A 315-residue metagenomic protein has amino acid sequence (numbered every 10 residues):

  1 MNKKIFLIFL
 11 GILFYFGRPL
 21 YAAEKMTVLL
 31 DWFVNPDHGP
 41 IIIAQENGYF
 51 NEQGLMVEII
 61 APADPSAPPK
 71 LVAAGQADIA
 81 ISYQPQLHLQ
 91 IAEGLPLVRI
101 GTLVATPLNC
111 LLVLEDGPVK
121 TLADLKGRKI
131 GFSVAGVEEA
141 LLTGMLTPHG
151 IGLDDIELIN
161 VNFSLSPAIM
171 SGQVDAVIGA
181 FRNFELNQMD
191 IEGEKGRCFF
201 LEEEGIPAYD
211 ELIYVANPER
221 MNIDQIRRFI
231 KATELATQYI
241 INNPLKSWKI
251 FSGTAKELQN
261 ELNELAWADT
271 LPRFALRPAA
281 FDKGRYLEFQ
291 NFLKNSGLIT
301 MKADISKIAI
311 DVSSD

Functional and structural regions predicted by a protein language model:
M1-I5: Positively charged n-region of N-terminal signal peptides that target proteins for export
L7-G17: Bacterial N-terminal signal peptides
R18-A22: Sec/Tat signal peptide C-region and signal peptidase I cleavage site
K25-N162, S166-S171, D175-N183, C198-F199 (+1 more regions): Short, glycine-/small- and polar/acidic-enriched structural segments that line small-molecule recognition paths
P85, F163-T254: Pocket-lining segment of extracytoplasmic ligand-binding domains
L103-V113, E194-E219, I230, A266-T270 (+1 more regions): Periplasmic-binding protein-like
N222-L298: Secondary-structure end/capping motifs
L287-D315: Conserved C-terminal helix/tail region of periplasmic/extracytoplasmic solute-binding proteins
